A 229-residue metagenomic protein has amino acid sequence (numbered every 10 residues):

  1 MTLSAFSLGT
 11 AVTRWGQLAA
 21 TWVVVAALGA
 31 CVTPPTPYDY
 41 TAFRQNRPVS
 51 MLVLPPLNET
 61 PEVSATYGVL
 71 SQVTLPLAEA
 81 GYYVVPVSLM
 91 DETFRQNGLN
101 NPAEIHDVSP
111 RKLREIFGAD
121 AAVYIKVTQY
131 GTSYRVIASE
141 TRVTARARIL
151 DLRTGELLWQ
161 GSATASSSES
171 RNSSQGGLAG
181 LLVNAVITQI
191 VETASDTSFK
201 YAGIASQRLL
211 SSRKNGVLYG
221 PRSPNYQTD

Functional and structural regions predicted by a protein language model:
M1-C31: Sec-dependent bacterial lipoprotein signal peptides
S4, N97-N100, R135-V136: Short secondary-structure transition/capping segments
V25, Q45, I116-A119: Alpha-helix termination/capping residues and helix-transition junctions
C31-V49, L152-D229: C-terminal/domain-edge helix-coil "capping" segments
P48-E59, F94-R95: Acidic/histidine-rich, surface-exposed loop or edge segments in extracytoplasmic proteins
P55-N58, Q129, A165-S167: Short, histidine-centered active-site or binding-site loop motifs used for metal coordination, general acid-base
T60-Y124, E156, Q160, Q189-A194: N-terminal segment of the mature soluble domain
P102-L158, S168-S173, G177, N184 (+1 more regions): Surface-exposed short loop/turn segments
